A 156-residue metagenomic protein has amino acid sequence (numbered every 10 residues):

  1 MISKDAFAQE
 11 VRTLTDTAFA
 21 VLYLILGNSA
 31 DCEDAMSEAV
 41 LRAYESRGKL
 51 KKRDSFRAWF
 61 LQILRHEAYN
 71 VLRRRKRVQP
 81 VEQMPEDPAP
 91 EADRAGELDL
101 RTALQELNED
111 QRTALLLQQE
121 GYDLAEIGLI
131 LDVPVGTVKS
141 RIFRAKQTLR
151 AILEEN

Functional and structural regions predicted by a protein language model:
M1-A20, A30-E33, Y44: A short, charge-rich alpha-helical start-of-domain segment used by transcription regulators
M1-A8, E82, I130, Q147-N156: C-terminal edge and immediately downstream basic/flexible tail or linker adjoining helix-turn-helix-like DNA-binding
L14, R141-R144, T148: Residues within the DNA-recognition helix of helix-turn-helix
A18, L22, C32-A43, I63 (+3 more regions): Short, small-hydrophobic-rich alpha-helical interface motif
E45-K51, L61-E82, D93, R144: Arg/Lys-rich amphipathic alpha helix in sigma70-family domain 2
N70, R77-L104, D123-L124: Internal acidic/polar
Q105, E109, E120-T137, T148-A151: Helix-turn-helix DNA-binding module
A114-L115: A short pre-motif secondary-structure segment
